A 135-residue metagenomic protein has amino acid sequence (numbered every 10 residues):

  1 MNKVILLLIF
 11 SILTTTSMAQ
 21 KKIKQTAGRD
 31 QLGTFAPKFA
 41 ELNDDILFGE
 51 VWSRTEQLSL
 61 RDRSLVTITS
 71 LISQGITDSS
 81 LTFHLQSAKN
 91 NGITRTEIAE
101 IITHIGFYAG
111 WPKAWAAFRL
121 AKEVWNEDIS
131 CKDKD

Functional and structural regions predicted by a protein language model:
M1-V4: Positively charged n-region of N-terminal signal peptides that target proteins for export
F10-S17: Hydrophobic h-region of N-terminal signal peptides that target proteins for export in Gram-negative bacteria
M18-R63, T82, N90, A114-D135: Acidic, glycine/proline-rich low-complexity segments that act as flexible tails and inter-domain linkers
N43, I102-I105: Non-catalytic tandem-repeat scaffold regions and their flanking low-complexity/translocation tails
D62-L71, L81, I101-I102: Short, structured motif recognition centered on aromatic/hydrophobic residues
Q74-S80, W111: Short loop/beta submotifs within extracellular cysteine-rich repeat domains
L85-K89, I102-T103: Amphipathic alpha-helical segments within well-ordered protein domains
H104, G110-W115: Substrate/cofactor-recognition hotspot
